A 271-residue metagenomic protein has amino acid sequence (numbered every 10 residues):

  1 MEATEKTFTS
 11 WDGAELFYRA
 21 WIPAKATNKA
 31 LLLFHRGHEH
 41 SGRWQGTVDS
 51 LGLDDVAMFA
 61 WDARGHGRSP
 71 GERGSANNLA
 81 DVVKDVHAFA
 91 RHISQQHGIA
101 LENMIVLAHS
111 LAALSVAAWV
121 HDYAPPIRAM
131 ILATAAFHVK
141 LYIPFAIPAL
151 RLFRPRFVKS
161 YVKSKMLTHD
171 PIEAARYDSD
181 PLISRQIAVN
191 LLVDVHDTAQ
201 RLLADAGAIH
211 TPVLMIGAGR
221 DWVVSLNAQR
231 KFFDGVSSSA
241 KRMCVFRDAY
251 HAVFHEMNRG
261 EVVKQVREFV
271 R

Functional and structural regions predicted by a protein language model:
M1-P23: N-terminal cap/lid segment of alpha/beta-hydrolase-fold proteins
L33-G46, M58: Serine-hydrolase catalytic-loop signature spanning alpha/beta hydrolases and amidase-signature enzymes
H38-S41, G67-L101: Catalytic nucleophile-loop/oxyanion-hole region of alpha/beta-hydrolase and closely related hydrolase-like folds
V48-G71: Conserved alpha/beta-hydrolase
I209, M215-G217, D221: Short beta-strand/loop motif that positions the catalytic acidic residue of the alpha/beta-hydrolase fold
T211, S225-D234: Short alpha-helix in the alpha/beta-hydrolase fold that links the catalytic acid
R220-V224, A252: Acidic catalytic loop of the alpha/beta-hydrolase fold
R242-R271: Catalytic active-site module of serine/aspartate enzymes centered on a nucleophile-bearing elbow/loop
